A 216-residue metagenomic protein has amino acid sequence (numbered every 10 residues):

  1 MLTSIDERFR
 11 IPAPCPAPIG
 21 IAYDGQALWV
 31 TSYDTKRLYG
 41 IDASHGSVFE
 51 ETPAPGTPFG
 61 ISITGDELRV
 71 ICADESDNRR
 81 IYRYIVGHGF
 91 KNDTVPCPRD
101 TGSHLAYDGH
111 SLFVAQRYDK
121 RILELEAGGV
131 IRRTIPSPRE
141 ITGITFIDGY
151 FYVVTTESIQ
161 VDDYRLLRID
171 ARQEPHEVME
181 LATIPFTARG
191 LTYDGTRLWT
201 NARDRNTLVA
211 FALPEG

Functional and structural regions predicted by a protein language model:
F9-P14, E51-P55, T94-R99, T134-P138 (+1 more regions): Surface loop/turn motifs at the tips and blade-to-blade linkers of beta-strand repeat domains
R10-K36: Beta-strand-rich domains and repeat architectures in extracellular enzymes and scaffolds, especially beta-propellers
P16-G20, G56-I63, D100-Y107, R139-I147 (+1 more regions): Repeated scaffold domains used in trafficking and secretory/extracellular systems, primarily beta-propellers
G25-Q26, G65-L68, G109-H110, D148-G149 (+1 more regions): Short coil/turn segments that connect the beta-strands within blades of beta-propeller domains
V30-T35, V70-D77, V114-D119, V153-V161 (+1 more regions): Conserved beta-strand positions in repeat-built beta-propeller and related beta-rich domains
R37-Y39, D77-Y82, R121-L123, V161-L167 (+1 more regions): Structural motif
D42-G46, I85-G89, E126-V130, D170-E174 (+1 more regions): Short loop/turn segments that connect beta-strands within beta-propeller blades
R189-G216: Blade-level signature of beta-propeller repeat domains, shared across WD40, Kelch, NHL, RCC1 and BNR/Asp-box propellers
